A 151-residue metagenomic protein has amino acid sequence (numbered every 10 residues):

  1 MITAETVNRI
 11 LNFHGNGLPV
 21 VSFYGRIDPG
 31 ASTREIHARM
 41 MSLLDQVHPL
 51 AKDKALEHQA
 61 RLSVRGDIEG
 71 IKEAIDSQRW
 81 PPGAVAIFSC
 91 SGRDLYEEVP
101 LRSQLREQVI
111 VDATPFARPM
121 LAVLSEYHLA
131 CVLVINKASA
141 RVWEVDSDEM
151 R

Functional and structural regions predicted by a protein language model:
M1-V123: Non-catalytic, solvent-exposed interaction/assembly segments
E126-M150: Gly/Thr-rich phosphate-binding beta-strand-loop-beta motif of the actin/hexokinase/Hsp70
